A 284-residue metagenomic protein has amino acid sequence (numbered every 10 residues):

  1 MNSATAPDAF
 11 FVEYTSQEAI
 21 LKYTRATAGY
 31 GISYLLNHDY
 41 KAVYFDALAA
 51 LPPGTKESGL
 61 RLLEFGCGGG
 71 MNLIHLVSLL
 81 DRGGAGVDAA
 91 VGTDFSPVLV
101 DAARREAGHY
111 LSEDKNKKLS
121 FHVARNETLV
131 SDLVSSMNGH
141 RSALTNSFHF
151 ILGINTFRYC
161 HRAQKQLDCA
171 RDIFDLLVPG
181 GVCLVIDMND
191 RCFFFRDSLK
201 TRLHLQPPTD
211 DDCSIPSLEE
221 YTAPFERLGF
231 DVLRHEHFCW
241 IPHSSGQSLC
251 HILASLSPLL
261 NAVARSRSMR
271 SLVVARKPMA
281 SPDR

Functional and structural regions predicted by a protein language model:
M1-K56, H75: Conserved class I S-adenosyl-L-methionine
G66-G70: Class I SAM-dependent methyltransferase "Motif I" SAM/SAH-binding loop
M71-D132: Class I SAM-dependent methyltransferase SAM/SAH-binding core
L152: A conserved beta-strand element that flanks and buttresses the S-adenosyl-L-methionine
L167-P179: A short glycine-rich, Lys/Arg-flanked "PGG" loop and its adjoining helix->strand segment in the class I
L184-L205: Conserved class I S-adenosyl-L-methionine
H204-E219: Acceptor-substrate binding/catalytic loop of class I
R234-R284: A C-terminal cap/extension of S-adenosyl-L-methionine-dependent methyltransferases that defines the acceptor-substrate
